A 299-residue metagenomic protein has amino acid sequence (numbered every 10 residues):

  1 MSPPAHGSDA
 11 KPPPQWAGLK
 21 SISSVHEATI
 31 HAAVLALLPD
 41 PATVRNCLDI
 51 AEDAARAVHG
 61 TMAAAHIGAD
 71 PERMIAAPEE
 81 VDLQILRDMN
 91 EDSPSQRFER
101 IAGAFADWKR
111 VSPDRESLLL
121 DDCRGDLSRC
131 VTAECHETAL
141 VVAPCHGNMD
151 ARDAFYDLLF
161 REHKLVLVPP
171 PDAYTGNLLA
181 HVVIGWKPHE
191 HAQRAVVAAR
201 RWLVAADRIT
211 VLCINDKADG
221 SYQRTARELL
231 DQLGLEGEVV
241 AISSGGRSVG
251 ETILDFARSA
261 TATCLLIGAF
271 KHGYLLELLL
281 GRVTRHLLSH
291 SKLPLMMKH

Functional and structural regions predicted by a protein language model:
M1-T29, A69, G103-V141, L233-L265 (+3 more regions): Structural beta-alpha unit
S2-I85, R161, L178-S244, A262: Small/aliphatic-rich secondary-structure junction motif
A36, L140-P144, I184, I267: Redox-cofactor binding/interface segments in oxidoreductases and associated redox assembly factors
H66, C145, G268-F270, H299: Short secondary-structure boundary segments
Q84-R100: A short acidic, glycine-rich active-site loop that binds or catalyzes chemistry on phosphate/adenosine moieties
V142-H146, V166-D172, L295-H299: Short beta-strand elements of ligand-binding domains
M149-D157, R161-A173, E190-R201: Active-site glycine-rich loop that binds ribose-phosphate moieties when present
